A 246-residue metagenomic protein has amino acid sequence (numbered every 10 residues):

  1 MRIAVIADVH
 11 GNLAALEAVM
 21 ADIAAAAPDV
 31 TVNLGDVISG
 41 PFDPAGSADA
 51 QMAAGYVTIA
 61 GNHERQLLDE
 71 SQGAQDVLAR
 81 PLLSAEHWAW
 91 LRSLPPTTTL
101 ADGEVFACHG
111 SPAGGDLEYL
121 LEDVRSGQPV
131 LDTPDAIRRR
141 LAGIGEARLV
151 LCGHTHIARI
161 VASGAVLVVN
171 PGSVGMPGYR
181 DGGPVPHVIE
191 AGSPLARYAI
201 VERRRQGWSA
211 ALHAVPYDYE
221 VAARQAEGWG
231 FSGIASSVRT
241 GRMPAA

Functional and structural regions predicted by a protein language model:
M1-A4, T99-F106, S163-L167, G207-W208: Beta-strand-turn-beta hairpins that frame and shape the catalytic cleft of phosphate-ester-processing enzymes
R2-S93: Core catalytic region of metal-dependent phosphoesterases/phosphodiesterases, especially metallo-beta-lactamase-like
H10-A15, S39-F42, E64-D69, T99 (+3 more regions): Active-site environment of divalent metal-dependent phosphoester hydrolases
I23, V30, D116, E122-V130 (+1 more regions): Metallo-beta-lactamase
A26-A27, E86-V161: His/acidic metal-ligating clusters that form di-metal
V30, V57, V105-F106, L149 (+1 more regions): Structural motif
A162-A246: Acidic, His/Gly-rich catalytic cores of divalent-metal-dependent hydrolytic chemistry
